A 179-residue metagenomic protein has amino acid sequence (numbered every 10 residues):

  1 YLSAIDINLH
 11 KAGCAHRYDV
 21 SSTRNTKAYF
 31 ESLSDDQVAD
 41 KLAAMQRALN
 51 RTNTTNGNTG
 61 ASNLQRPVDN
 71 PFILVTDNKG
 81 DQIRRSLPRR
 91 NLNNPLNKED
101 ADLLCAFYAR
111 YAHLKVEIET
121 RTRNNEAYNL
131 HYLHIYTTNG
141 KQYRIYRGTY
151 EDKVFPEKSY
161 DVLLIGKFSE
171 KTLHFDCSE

Functional and structural regions predicted by a protein language model:
Y1-E179: Intrinsically disordered, low-complexity linker/tail regions enriched in polar/charged residues
